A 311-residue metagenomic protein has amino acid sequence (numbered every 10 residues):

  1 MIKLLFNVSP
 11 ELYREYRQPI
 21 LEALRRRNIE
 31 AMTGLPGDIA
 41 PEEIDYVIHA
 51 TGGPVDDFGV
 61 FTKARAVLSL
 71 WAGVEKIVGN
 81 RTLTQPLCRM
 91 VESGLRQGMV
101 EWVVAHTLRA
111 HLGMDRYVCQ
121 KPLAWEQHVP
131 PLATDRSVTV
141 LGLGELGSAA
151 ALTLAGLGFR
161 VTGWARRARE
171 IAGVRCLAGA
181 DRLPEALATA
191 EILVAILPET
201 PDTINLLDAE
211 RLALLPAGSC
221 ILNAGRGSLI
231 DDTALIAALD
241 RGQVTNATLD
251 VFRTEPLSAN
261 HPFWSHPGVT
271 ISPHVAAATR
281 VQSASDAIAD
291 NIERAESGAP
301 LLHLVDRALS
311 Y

Functional and structural regions predicted by a protein language model:
M1-Y46: N-terminal glycine-/charge-rich "phosphate-binding" loop or analogous flexible N-terminal tail
A31-E43, D56-D57, V174-T189: Short acidic low-complexity segments
D45-V118: Phosphate/diphosphate ligand-binding glycine-rich loop within oxidoreductases
A50, L70, I196-E199, A224 (+1 more regions): Short, well-ordered coil/turn residues at beta-beta hairpins and beta-strand->alpha-helix junctions within
R116-A149, C176: Glycine-rich NAD(P)-binding loop of Rossmann-like domains
G156-G173: NAD(P)-binding Rossmann-fold cofactor-contacting core
A168-P262: Rossmann-like adenosine-cofactor binding region
G218, A224-Y311: Rossmann-like dinucleotide-binding domain for NAD(H)/NADP(H)
